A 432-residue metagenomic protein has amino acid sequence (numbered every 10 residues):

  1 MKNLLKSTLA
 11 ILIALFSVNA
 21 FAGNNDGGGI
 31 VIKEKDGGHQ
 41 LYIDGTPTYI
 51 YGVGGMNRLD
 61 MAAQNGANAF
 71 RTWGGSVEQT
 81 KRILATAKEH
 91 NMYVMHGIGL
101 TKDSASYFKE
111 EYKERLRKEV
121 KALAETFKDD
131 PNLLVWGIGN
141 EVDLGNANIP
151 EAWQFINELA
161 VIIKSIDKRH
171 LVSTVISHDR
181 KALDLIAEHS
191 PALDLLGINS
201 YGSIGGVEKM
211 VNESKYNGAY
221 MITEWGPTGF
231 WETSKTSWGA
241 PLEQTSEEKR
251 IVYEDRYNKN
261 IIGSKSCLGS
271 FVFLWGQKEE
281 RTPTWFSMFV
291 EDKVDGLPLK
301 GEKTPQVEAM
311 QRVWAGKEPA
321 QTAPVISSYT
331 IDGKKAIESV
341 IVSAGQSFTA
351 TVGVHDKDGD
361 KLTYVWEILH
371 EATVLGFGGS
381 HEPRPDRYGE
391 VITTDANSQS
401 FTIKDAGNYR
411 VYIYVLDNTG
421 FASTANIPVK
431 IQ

Functional and structural regions predicted by a protein language model:
M1-L9: Bacterial N-terminal signal peptides that target proteins for export
N25-L193, G202-G206, Y216, E371 (+2 more regions): Active-site mouth of glycoside hydrolases
K35-D36, I43, P47-G52, A63 (+3 more regions): Substrate-binding clefts and catalytic carboxylate motifs of secreted carbohydrate-active enzymes
T393, Q399-D405: Residue-level recognition of secondary-structure-to-loop junctions
G407-V411: Exposed beta-strand face motif in extracellular beta-rich ectodomains
F421-I427: Extracellular and select intracellular beta-sandwich modules with Ser/Thr-enriched, small-residue motifs on
